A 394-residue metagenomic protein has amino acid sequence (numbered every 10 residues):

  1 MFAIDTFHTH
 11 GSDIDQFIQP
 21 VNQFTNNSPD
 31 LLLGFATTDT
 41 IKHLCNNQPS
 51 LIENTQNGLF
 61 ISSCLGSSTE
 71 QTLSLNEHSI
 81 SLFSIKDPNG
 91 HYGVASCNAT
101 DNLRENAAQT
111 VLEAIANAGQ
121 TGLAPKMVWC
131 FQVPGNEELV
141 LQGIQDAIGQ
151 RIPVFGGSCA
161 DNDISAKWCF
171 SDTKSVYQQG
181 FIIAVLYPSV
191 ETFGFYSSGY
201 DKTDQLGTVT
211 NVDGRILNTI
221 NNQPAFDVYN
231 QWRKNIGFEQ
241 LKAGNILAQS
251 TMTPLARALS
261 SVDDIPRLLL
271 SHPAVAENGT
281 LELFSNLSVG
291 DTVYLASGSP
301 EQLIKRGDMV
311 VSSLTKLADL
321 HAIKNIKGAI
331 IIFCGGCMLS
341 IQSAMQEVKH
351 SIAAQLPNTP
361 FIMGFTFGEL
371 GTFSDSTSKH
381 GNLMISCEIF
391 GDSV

Functional and structural regions predicted by a protein language model:
M1-Q342, Q346-T359, G364-V394: Small-residue-enriched flexible segments
